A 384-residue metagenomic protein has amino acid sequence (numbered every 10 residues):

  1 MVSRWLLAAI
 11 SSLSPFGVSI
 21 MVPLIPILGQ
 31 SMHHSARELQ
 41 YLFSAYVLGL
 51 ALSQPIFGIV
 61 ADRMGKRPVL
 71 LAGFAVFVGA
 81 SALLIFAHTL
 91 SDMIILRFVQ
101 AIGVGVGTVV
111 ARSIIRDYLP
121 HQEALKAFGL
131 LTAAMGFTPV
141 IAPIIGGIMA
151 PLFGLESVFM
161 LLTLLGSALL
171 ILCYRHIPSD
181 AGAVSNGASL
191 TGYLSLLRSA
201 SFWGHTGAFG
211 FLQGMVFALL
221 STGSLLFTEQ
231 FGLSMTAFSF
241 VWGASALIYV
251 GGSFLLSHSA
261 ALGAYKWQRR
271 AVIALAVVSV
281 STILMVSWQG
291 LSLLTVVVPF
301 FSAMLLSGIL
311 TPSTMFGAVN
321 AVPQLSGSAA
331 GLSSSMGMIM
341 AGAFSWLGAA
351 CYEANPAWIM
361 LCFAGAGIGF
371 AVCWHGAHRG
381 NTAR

Functional and structural regions predicted by a protein language model:
V2-A36, Q54-F57, L219-S224: Extracytoplasmic
A9, V76-L83, S91-Q100, L294-F300: Paired small-residue
H33, G65, F86-D92, G103 (+1 more regions): Helix-breaking motifs and short loop linkers at transmembrane-helix boundaries and internal kinks in secondary membrane
L52-S91: Conserved MFS/SLC helix-loop-helix module at the cytosolic interface between two early adjacent transmembrane helices
L96-F137: Cytoplasmic helix-loop-helix junction between adjacent transmembrane helices in 12-TM secondary transporters
T163-G182, W374: C-terminal membrane-cytosol helix-exit motif in multi-pass small-molecule transporters
P178-T206: Juxtamembrane intracellular "pre-TM" segments in multi-pass secondary transporters
M315-A354, C362-F363: A late C-terminal transmembrane helix in Major Facilitator Superfamily
